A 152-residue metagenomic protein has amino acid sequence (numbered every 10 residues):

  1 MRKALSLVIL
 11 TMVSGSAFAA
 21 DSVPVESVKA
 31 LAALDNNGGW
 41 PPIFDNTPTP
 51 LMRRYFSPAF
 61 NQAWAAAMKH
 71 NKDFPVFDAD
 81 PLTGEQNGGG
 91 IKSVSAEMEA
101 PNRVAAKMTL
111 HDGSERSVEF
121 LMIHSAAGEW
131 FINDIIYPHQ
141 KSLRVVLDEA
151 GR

Functional and structural regions predicted by a protein language model:
M1-A4: Positively charged n-region of N-terminal signal peptides that target proteins for export
L10-T11: Short, linear, compositionally biased motifs with a strong N-terminal bias
S14-A17: N-terminal signal peptide c-region/cleavage motif recognized by signal peptidases
A20-K72: Core segments of small alpha/beta cavity-forming domains
F56-S114: Surface-exposed, charged secondary-structure patches
H70, E97-R103, K107, D112-S117 (+2 more regions): Low-complexity, intrinsically disordered terminal/linker segments enriched in charged and Gly/Pro repeats
L121-I123: Short beta-strand edge segments in extracellular beta-sheet folds
